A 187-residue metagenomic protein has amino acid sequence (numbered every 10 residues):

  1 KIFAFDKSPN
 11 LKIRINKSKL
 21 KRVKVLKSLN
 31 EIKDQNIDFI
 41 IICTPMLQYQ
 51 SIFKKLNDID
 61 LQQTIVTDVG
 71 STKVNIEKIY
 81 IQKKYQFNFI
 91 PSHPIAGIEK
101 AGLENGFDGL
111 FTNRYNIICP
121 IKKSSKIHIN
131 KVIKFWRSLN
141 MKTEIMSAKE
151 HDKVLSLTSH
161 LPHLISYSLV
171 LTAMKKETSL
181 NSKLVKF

Functional and structural regions predicted by a protein language model:
I2-L20: NAD(P)-binding Rossmann-fold cofactor-contacting core
F3-F5, L26, T67, I90 (+2 more regions): Hydrophobic/aromatic beta-strand patches that form the interior of the parallel beta-sheet core in alpha/beta enzyme
K7-S8, T44-P45, V69: Short beta->alpha hinge that forms the Motif I/post-I loop of the SAM-binding pocket
S18-K21, Q62, Y85, L139: Short, structured coil segments at secondary-structure junctions
K19-E31: Conserved SAM-binding strand-loop segment of SAM-dependent methyltransferases
N30-D60, I65: Rossmann-like NAD(P)-binding element
I52-E104: Rossmann-like NAD(P)(H) cofactor-binding subdomain of soluble oxidoreductases
L110-F187: Internal alpha-helical scaffold of NAD(P)-dependent oxidoreductase catalytic cores
